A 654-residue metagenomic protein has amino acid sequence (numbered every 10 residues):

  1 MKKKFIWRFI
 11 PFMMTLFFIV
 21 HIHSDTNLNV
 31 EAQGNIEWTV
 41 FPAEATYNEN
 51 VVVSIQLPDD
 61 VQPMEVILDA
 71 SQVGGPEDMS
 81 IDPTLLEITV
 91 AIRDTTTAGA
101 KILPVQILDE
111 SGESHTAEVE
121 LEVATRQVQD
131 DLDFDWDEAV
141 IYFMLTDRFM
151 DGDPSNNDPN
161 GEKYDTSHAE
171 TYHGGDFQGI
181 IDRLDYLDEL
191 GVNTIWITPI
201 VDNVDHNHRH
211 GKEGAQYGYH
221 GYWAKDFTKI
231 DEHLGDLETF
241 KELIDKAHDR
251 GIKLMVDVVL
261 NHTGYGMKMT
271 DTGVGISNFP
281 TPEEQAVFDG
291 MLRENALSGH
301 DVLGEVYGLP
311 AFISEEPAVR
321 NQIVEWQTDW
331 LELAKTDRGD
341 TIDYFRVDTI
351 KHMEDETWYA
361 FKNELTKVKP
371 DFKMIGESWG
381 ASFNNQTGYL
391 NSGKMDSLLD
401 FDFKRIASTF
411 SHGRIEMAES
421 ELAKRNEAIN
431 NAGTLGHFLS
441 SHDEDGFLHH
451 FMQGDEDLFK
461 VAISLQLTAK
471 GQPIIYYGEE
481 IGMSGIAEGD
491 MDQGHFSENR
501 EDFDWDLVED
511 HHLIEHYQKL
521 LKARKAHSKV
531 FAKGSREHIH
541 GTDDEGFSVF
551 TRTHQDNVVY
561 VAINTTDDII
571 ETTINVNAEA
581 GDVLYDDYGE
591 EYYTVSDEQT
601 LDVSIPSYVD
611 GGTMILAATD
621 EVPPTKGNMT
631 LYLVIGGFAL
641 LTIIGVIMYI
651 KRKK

Functional and structural regions predicted by a protein language model:
V20-Q33, K626-N628, I650-R652: Sec-dependent signal peptide cleavage junction
D25-L132: Glycan-association/targeting regions that enable binding to alpha-glucans and other polysaccharides
M64, I244, H248, I252 (+10 more regions): Active-site-proximal helices and loops of the catalytic beta/alpha 8
D135, A139, F149-G339, W358-K369 (+2 more regions): Substrate-binding/active-site clefts of carbohydrate-active enzymes
V140-Y142, I195-I197, L254-V256, F345 (+3 more regions): Hydrophobic faces of well-ordered beta-strands that scaffold small-molecule active sites in alpha/beta enzyme cores
S596-T625: C-terminal beta-strand-rich structural cap/linker in extracellular carbohydrate-active enzymes
P623-G636: Juxtamembrane/start-of-transmembrane alpha-helix segments at the extracytoplasmic/lumenal side of membrane anchors
I643-K654: C-terminal membrane-anchoring or membrane-association module
